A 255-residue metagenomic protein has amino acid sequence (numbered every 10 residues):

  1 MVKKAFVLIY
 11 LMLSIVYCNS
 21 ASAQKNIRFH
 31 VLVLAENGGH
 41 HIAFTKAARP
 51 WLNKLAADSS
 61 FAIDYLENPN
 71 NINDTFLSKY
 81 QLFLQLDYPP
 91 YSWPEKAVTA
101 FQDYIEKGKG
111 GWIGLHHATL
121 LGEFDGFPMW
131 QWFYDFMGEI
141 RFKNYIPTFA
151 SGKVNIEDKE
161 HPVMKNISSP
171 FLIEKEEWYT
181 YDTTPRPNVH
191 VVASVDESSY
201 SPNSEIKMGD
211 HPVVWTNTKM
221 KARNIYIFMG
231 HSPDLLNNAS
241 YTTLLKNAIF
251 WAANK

Functional and structural regions predicted by a protein language model:
M1-N26: Bacterial Sec-dependent N-terminal signal peptides
K25-F29, D58, E67, S78 (+2 more regions): Extracellular ligand-binding/catalytic regions of CAZymes and related secreted enzymes and adhesion modules
K25-L121: Helical hinge/lid and interdomain linker segments adjacent to catalytic or ligand-binding clefts that mediate domain
A47-W51, K79, K96, A100 (+4 more regions): Extracytoplasmic/secreted proteins, especially bacterial periplasmic and envelope-associated proteins
A62-D64, H190, R223: Conserved beta-strand segments of alpha/beta enzyme cores
S92-N166: A glycine-rich, often tryptophan-bearing local segment used as a flexible ligand/cofactor-contacting loop or short
W130-M137, D182-V189, N247-K255: Oxidoreductase and adenylate-handling cofactor-binding alpha/beta cores
Y145-M220: Catalytic beta-strand/loop cores that center a nucleophilic Ser/Cys/Thr and support acyl-enzyme chemistry
